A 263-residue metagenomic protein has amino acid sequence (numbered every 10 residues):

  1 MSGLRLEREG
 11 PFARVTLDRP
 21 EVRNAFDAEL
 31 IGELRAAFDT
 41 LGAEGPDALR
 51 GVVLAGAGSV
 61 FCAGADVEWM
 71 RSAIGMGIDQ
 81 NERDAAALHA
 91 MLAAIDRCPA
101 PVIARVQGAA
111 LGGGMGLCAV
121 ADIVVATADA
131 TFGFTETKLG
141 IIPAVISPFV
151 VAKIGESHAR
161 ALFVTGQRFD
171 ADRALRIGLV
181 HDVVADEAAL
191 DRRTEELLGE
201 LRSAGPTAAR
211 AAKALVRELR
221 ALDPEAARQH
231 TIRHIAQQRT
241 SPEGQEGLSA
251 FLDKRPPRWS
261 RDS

Functional and structural regions predicted by a protein language model:
M1, S249-S263: Terminal low-complexity tails and localization/encapsulation signals of metabolic enzymes
M1-A57, A93: Conserved CoA-thioester-binding segment of acyl-CoA-metabolizing enzymes
G56-M91, A110, D223: Glycine- (often His-adjacent) and acidic-residue-rich active-site loop that binds/positions the CoA thioester
A63-A65, H158-Q167: Short helix- or helix-capping micro-motifs that position conserved polar/aromatic residues at function-defining sites
L92-L139, R168-A171: Glycine-rich beta-to-alpha active-site loop
V125-A130, V180-Q229, Q237, P242 (+1 more regions): C-terminal long alpha-helix characteristic of the crotonase
P148-S157: Hydrophobic, secondary-structure "cap" segments at the distal end of domains
